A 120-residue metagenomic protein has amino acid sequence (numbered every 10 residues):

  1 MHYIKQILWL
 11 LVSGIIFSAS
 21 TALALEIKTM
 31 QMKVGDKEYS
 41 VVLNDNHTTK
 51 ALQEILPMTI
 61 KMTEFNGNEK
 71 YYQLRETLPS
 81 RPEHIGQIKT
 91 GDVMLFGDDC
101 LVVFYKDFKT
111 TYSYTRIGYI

Functional and structural regions predicted by a protein language model:
M1-L10: Bacterial N-terminal signal peptides that target proteins for export
W9-S18: Bacterial N-terminal signal peptides
A22-A24: Boundary at the C-terminal end of the N-terminal hydrophobic targeting segment
E26-Y71: N-terminal secretory signal peptides
L56, M62-E64, E69-I120: Glycine-rich active-site loops that engage anionic ligands at enzyme catalytic sites
